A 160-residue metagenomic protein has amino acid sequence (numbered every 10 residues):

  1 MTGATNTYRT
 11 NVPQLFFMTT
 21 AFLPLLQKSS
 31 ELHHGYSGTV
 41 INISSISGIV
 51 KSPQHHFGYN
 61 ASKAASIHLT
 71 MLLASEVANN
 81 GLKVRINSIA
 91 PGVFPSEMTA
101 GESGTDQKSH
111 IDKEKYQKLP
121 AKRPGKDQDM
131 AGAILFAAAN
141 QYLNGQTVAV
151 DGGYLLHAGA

Functional and structural regions predicted by a protein language model:
M1-Y8, P13-F16, T20, P24-L82 (+1 more regions): Catalytic loop of short-chain dehydrogenase/reductase
R9, A100-G101, G132: Phosphate-coordinating loops and pocket residues in cytosolic domains that bind phosphorylated ligands
N11, K63, N87, D129 (+1 more regions): Acidic active-site catalytic centers that drive phospho-/nucleotidyl reactions and related ester hydrolyses
V77-P95, L143-V150: Conserved Rossmann-fold SDR core element
S88-L119, A158-A160: A glycine/serine/threonine-rich, flexible loop-to-helix segment that serves as the NAD(P) cofactor-binding "lid"
A121-R123: Residues in Ca2+-coordinating acidic/glycine-rich loops
K126-V150, L155: C-terminal substrate-recognition "lid" of short-chain dehydrogenase/reductases
